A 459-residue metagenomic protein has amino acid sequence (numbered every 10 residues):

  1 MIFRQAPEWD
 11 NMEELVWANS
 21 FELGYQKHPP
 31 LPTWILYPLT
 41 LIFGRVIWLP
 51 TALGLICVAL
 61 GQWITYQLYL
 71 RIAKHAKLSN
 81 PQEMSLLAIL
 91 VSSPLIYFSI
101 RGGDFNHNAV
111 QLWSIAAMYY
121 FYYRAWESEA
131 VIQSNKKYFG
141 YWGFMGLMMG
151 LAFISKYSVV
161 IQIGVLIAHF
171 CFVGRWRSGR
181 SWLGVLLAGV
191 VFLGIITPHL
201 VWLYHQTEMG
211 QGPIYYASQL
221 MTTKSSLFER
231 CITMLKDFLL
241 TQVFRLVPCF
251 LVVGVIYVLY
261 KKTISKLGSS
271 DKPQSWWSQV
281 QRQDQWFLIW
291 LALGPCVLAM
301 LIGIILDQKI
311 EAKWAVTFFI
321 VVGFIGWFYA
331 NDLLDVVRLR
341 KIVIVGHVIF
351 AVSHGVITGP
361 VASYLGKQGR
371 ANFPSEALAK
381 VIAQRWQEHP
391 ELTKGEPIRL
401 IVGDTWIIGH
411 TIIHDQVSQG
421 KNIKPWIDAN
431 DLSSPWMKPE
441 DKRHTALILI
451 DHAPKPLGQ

Functional and structural regions predicted by a protein language model:
S20, K137-K156, F192-G194: Membrane-interface alpha helices of multi-pass inner-membrane proteins
F21, W286-L293, I304-I342: Hydrophobic/aromatic-rich transmembrane helices and adjacent perimembrane loops
T65-L95, L112-W113: Transmembrane-helix signature of polytopic, membrane-embedded enzymes that assemble or transfer cell-envelope glycans
L70, L78-S79, I115-Y141, A330: Membrane-interface transmembrane helices that cradle and orient dolichyl/undecaprenyl
I100-V110: Short acidic/glycine- and proline-prone juxtamembrane loop motifs at membrane-interface regions of multi-pass membrane
L151, V160-D284, P295, M300: Transmembrane-lumen/periplasm boundary regions of multi-pass, lipid-linked membrane glycan transferases
V160-G164, A168, N372, E376 (+1 more regions): Short periplasmic/luminal acceptor-recognition loop of GT-C membrane glycosyltransferases, typified by
N331-V361: Signature aromatic-anchored transmembrane alpha helix within multi-pass, membrane-resident enzymes that catalyze glycan
